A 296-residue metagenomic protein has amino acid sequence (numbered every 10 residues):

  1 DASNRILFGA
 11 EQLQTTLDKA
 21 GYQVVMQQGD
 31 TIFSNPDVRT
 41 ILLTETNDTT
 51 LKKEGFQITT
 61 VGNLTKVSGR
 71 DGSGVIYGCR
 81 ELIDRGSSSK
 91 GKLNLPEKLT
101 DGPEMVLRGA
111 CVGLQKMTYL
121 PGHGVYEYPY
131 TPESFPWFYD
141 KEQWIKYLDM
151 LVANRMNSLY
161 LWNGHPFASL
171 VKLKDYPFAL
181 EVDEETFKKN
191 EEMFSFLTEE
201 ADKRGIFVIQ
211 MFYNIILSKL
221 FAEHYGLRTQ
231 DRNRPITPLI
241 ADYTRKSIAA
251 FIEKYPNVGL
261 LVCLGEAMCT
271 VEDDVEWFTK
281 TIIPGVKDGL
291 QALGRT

Functional and structural regions predicted by a protein language model:
D1, G164, G265-A267: Short strand-loop junctions, especially beta-strand C-caps/beta-turns that link beta-sheets to coils or alpha-helices
D1-G21: Short, charged N-terminal beta->alpha structural module
A2-R5, V67, C269-D273: A generic structural signal for short coil/turn motifs at secondary-structure boundaries
G9-Q12, T16, T49-T237, K254-N257: Feature activates predominantly on carbohydrate-active enzymes
Q14-V25, S87-K90, D202-G205, I283-T296: Structural alpha-beta junctions
V25-K52: Short, well-ordered secondary-structure micro-motifs within conserved domains or adaptor modules
Q27-D30, N214, T296: Acidic carboxylate-rich catalytic motifs and surrounding loops in phosphoryl-/glycosyl-chemistry enzymes
P235-T296: Active-site neighborhood of glycoside hydrolase catalytic domains
